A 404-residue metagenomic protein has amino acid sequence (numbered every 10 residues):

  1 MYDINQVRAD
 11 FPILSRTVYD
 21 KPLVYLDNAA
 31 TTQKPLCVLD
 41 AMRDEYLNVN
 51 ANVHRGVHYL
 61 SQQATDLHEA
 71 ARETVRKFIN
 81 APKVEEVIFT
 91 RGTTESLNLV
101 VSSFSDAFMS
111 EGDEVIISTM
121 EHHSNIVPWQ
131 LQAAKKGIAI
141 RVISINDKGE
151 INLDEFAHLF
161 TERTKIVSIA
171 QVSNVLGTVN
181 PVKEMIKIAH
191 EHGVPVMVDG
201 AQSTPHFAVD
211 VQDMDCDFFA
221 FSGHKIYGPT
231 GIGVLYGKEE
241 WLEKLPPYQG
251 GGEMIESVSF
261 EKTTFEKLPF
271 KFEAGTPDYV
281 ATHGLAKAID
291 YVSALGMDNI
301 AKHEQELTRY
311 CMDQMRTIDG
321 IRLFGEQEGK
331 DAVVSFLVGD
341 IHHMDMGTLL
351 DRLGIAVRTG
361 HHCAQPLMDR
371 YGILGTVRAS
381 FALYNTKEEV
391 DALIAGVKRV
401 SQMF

Functional and structural regions predicted by a protein language model:
M1-F404: Pyridoxal 5′-phosphate
